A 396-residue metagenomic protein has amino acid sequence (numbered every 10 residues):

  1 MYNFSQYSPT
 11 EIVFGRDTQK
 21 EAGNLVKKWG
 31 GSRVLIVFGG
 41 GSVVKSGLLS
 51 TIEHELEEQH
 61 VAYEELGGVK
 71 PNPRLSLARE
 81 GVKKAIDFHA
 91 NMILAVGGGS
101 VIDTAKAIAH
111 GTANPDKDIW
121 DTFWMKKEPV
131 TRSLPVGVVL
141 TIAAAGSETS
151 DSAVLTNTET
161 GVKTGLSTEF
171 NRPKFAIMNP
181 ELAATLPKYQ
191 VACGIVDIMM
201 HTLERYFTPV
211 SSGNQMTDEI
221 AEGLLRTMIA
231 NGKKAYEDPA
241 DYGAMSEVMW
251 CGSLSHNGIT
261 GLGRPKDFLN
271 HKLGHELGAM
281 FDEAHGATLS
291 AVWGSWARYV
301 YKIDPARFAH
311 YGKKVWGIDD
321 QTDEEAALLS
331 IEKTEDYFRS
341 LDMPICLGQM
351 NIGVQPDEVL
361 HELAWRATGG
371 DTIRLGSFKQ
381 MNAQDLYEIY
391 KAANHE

Functional and structural regions predicted by a protein language model:
M1-M92, L347, N351: ATP/NTP phosphate-donor binding region
Q19-A22, V44-L48, L75-A78, S100-A105 (+4 more regions): Short glycine/serine/threonine-rich phosphate/pyrophosphate-binding segments that cradle anionic phosphate groups
S76-E181: Glycine/threonine-rich beta-strand-loop-alpha-helix active-site module that forms ligand/phosphate-binding
S152-P265, F378: Carboxylate- and glycine-rich phosphate/diphosphate-binding segment that chelates Mg2+/Mn2+
M199-L203, L224, M245-H256, W293 (+4 more regions): Short alpha-helical scaffolding segments that buttress acidic/His motifs in well-ordered protein cores
P209-K333: Active-site segments that bind and position negatively charged phosphate/pyrophosphate groups
F308, V315-E396: C-terminal charged capping/lid subdomain of soluble metabolic enzymes
